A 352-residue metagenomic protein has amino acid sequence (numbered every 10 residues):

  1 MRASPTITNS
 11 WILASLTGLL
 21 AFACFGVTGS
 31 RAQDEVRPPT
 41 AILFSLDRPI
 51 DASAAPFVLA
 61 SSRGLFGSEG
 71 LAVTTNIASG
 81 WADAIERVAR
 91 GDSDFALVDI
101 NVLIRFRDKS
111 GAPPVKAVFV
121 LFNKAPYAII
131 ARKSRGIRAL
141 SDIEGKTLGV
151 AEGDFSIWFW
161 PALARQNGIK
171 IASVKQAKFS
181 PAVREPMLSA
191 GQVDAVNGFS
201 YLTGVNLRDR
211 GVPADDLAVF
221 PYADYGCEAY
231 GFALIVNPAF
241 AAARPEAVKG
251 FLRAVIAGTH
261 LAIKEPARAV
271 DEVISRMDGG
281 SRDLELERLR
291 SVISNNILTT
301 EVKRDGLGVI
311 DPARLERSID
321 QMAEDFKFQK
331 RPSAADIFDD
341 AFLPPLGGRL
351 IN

Functional and structural regions predicted by a protein language model:
R2-L16: Bacterial N-terminal signal peptides that target proteins for export
L13-G26: Bacterial N-terminal signal peptides
T28-A32: Sec/Tat signal peptide C-region and signal peptidase I cleavage site
D34-A190, D194-Y201, F220-Y222, C227-E228: Short, glycine-/small- and polar/acidic-enriched structural segments that line small-molecule recognition paths
S62, A89-R90, D108-G111, R165-I169 (+7 more regions): Sec-exported extracytoplasmic/periplasmic mature domains
L121-A131, P213-R244, L252, R290-L298 (+2 more regions): Periplasmic-binding protein-like
A243-D325: Secondary-structure end/capping motifs
L315-N352: Conserved C-terminal helix/tail region of periplasmic/extracytoplasmic solute-binding proteins
